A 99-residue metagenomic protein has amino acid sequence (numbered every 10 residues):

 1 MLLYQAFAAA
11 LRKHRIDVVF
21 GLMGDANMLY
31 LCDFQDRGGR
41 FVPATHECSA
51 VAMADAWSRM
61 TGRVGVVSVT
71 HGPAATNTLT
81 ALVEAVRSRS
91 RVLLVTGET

Functional and structural regions predicted by a protein language model:
M1-T99: N-terminal alpha/beta PP-like core and its mobile active-site loop of ThDP/TPP-dependent enzymes
